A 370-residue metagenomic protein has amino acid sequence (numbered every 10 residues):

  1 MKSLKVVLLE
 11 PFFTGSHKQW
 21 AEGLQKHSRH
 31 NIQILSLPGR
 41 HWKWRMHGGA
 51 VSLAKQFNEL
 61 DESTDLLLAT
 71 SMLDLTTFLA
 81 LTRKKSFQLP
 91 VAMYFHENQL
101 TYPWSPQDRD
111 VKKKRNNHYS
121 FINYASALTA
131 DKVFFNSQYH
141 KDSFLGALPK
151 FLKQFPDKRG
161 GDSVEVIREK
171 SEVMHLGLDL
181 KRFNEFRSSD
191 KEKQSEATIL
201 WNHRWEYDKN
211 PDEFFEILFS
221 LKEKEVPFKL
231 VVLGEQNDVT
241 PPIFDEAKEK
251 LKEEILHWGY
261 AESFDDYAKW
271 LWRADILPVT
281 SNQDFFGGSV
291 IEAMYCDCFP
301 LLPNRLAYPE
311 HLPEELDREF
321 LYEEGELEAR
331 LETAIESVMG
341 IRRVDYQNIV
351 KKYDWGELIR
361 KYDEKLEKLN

Functional and structural regions predicted by a protein language model:
W44-G48, G325-E326, M339-N370: A charged, aromatic-enriched C-terminal amphipathic alpha-helix characteristic of glycosyltransferases across folds
T129-R187: Donor nucleotide-sugar binding/catalytic pocket of nucleotide-sugar-dependent glycosyltransferases
H175-L178, D190-K222, L230-L233: Conserved donor-binding/catalytic core segment of Leloir-type glycosyltransferases
P242-D265: Nucleotide-activated donor-binding/catalytic signature segment of Leloir-type glycosyltransferases, i.e., the conserved
K269-A274: Short alpha-helical donor nucleotide-sugar binding micro-motif in glycosyltransferases
N282: Aromatic "clamp/platform" in nucleotide-sugar-dependent glycosyltransferases that forms part of the donor/acceptor
F299-L302: Short hydrophobic beta-strand element within catalytic cores of glycosyltransferases and related nucleotide-activated
P309-A334: Change "using UDP/GDP/dTDP sugars" to "using nucleotide sugars
